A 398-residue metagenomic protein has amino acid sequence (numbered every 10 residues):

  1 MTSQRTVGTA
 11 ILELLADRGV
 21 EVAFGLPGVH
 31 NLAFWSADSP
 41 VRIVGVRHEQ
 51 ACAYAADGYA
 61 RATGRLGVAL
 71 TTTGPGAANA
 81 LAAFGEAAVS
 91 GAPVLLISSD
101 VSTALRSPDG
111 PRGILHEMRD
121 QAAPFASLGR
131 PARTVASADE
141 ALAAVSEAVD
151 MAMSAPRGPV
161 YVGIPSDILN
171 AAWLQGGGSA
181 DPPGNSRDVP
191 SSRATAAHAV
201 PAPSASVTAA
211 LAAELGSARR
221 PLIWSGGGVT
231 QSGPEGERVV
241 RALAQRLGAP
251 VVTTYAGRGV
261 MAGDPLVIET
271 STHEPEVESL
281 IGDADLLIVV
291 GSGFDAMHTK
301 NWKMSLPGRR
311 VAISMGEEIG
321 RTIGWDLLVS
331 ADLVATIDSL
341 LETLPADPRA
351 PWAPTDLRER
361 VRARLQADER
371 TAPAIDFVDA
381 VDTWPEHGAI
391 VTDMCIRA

Functional and structural regions predicted by a protein language model:
T2-S3, A136-D139, G176-S179, N185-A194 (+1 more regions): Phosphate/pyrophosphate-binding active-site segments
S3-G85, V89-A92: N-terminal cofactor/phosphate-binding cores enriched in small/glycine residues, especially glycine-rich loops such as
A10-V20, G58-G64, M151-P156, V207-I223 (+3 more regions): Glycine-rich phosphate/diphosphate-binding loops that line cofactor/substrate pockets in enzymes
E21-V22, R61-S98, P124-P183, E214 (+3 more regions): Structural signature of the thiamine diphosphate
V29-N31, E49-A51, T72-A77, S98-L105 (+5 more regions): Acidic, glycine-rich active-site loops and adjacent beta-strand->loop/helix elements that engage anionic groups
V41, R61-A62, G227-I313: Glycine-rich, anion-gripping cofactor-binding loops and their flanking helix/strand elements in enzyme active sites
V101-P124, G263-V267, G324: Active-site-proximal loop->helix
S166-S206: Aromatic-enriched
